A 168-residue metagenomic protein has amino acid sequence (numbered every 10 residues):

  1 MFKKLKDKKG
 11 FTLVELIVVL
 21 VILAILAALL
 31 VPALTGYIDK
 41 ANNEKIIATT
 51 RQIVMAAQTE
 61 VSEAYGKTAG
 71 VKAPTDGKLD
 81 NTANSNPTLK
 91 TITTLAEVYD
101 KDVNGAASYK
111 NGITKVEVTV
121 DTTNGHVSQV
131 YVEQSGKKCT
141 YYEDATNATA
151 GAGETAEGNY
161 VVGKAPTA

Functional and structural regions predicted by a protein language model:
M1-F11: N-terminal leader/signal peptides at the extreme start of proteins
K4, L16, Y37-K40: Amphipathic alpha-helical segments that mediate coupling or scaffolding at interfaces
K8, L26-L29, A41-E44, A48: Residue-level signal for short amphipathic helical patches enriched in basic/charged and nearby hydrophobic residues
K9-T35: N-terminal single-pass transmembrane signal-anchor helix
L34-M55, A64: Aliphatic-rich helix starts adjacent to a transmembrane/signal segment
M55-G77: Alpha-helix exit/C-cap motif
A69-T140, P166-T167: Extracellular/periplasmic head regions of type IV pilus-like filament subunits
E133-A168: Low-complexity, S/T/G/P-rich flexible repeat/linker segments used as non-globular hinges and stalks within
